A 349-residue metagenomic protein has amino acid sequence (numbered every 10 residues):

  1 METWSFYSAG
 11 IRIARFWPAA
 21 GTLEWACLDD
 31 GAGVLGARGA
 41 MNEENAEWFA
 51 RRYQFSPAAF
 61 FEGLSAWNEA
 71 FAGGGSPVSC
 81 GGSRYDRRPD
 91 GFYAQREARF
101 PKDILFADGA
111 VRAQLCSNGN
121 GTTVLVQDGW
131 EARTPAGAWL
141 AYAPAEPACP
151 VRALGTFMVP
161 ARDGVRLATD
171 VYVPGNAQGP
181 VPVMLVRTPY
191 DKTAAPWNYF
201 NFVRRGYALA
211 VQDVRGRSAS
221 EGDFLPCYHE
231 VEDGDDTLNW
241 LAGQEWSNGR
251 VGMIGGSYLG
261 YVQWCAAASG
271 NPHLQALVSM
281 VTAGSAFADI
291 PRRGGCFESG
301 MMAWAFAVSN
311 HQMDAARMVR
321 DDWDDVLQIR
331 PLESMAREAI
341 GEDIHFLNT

Functional and structural regions predicted by a protein language model:
M1-G31: N-terminal cleavable signal peptides for secretion/export
A14-F16, L23-A26, D86-G129: Gly/Pro-enriched, hydrophobic low-complexity segments that function as extracytoplasmic propeptides/linkers
L35-D90, P182: Solvent-exposed helix/loop surface patches that form functional interfaces
W139-G179: N-terminal cap/lid segment of alpha/beta-hydrolase-fold proteins
P150-A153, P174-G243: Cap/lid segment of the alpha/beta-hydrolase catalytic domain
E245-Y258: Alpha/beta-hydrolase fold nucleophile elbow
L259-A267: Short helix immediately C-terminal to the catalytic nucleophile in hydrolase catalytic domains
A268-T349: Accessory cap/linker subdomain of secreted extracellular hydrolases
